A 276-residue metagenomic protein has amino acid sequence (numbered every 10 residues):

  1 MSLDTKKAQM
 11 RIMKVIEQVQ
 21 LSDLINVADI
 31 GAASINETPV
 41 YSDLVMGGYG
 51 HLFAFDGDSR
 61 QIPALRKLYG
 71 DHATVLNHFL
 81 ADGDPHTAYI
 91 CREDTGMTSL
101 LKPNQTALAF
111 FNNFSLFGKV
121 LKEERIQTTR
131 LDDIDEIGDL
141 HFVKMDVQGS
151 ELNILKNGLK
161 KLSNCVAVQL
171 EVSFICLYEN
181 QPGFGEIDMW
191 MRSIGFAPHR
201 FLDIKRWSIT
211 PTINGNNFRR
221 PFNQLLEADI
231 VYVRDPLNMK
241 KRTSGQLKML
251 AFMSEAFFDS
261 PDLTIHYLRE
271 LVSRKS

Functional and structural regions predicted by a protein language model:
M1-S276: Phosphate/nucleotide-binding beta-alpha loop and adjacent structural elements of enzyme active sites
